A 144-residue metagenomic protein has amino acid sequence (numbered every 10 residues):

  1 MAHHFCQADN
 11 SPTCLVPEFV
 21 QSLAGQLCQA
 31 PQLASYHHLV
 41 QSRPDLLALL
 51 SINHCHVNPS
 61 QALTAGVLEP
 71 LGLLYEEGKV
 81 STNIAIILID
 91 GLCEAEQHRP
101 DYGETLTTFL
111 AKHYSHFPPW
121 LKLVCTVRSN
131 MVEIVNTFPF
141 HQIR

Functional and structural regions predicted by a protein language model:
M1-R144: Conserved NB-ARC/NACHT P-loop NTPase core of NLR-like innate immune receptors
